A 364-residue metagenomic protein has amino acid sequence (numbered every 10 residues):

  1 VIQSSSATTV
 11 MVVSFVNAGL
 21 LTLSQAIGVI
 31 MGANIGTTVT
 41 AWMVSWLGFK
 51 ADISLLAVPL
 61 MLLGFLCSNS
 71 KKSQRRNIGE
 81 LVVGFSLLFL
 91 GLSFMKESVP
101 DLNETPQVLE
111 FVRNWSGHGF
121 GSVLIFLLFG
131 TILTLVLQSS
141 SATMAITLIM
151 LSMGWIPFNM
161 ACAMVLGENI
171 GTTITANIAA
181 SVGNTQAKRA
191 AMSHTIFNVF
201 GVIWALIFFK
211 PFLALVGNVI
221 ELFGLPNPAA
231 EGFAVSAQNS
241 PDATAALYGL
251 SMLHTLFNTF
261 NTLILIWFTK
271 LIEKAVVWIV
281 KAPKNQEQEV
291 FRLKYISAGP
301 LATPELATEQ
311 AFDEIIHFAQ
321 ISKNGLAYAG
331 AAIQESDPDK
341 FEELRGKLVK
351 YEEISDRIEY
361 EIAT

Functional and structural regions predicted by a protein language model:
V1-I2, L128-L137: Transmembrane alpha-helix interface/packing and boundary motifs in multi-pass membrane proteins, characterized by
T8-N34, W42-A57, T134-G171, A180-V182 (+3 more regions): Membrane-interfacial helix-loop connectors
V10, S24-A33, L56, L60 (+8 more regions): Alpha-helical transmembrane segments of multi-pass membrane proteins, especially transporters and channels
M11, T38, W42-M43, F65-N69 (+6 more regions): Alpha-helical transmembrane segments of multipass membrane proteins
M43-P59, L66-L81, F85-E97, A176-E289: Juxtamembrane and boundary regions of transmembrane helices in multi-pass small-molecule transporters and channels
V82-I132, M150, S336: Helix-loop-helix hairpins and the membrane-proximal interhelical loops of multi-pass alpha-helical transport proteins
E110-L128, W155-M160, Q238-Y248: Membrane-interfacial loop-to-helix junctions in multi-pass transporters
T259, T269-A363: Non-transmembrane accessory domains of multi-pass membrane transporters/channels
